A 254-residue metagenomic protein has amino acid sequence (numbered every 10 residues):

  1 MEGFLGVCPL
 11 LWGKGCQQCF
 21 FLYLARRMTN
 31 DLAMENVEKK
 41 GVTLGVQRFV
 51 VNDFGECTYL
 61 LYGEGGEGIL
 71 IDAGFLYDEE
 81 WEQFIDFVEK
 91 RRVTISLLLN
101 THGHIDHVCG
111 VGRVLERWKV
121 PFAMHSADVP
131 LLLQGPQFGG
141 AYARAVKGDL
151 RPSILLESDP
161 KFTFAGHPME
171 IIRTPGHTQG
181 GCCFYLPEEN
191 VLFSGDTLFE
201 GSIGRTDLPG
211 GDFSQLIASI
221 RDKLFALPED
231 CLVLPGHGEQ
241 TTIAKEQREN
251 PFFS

Functional and structural regions predicted by a protein language model:
F4, F20-Y23: Aromatic (phenylalanine/tyrosine) cluster motif
C8, C16-C19: Cysteine-centered motifs
Y23-L24, N30: Short, positively charged and aromatic/hydrophobic N-terminal segments
K39-R91, C183-S194: Conserved beta-strand hairpin/beta-sheet module of binuclear metal-dependent hydrolase folds, prominently
I69-I71, L99, F122, F193 (+1 more regions): Residue-level marker for buried hydrophobic side chains located in beta-strands that build the well-ordered beta-sheet
F75-L76, V93, Q137-A141, K161 (+1 more regions): Metallo-beta-lactamase
L76-W81, I85-F164, E249-F252: Active-site HxH/HxHxD metal-binding segment of metal-dependent hydrolases
